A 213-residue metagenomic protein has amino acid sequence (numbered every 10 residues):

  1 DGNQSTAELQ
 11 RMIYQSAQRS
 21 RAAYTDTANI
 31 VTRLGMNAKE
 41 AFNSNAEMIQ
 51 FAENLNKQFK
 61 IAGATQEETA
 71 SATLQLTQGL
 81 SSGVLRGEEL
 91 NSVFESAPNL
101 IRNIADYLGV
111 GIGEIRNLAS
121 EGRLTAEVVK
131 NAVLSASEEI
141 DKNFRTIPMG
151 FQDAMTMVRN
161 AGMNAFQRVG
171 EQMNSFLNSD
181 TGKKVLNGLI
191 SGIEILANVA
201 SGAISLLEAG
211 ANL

Functional and structural regions predicted by a protein language model:
D1-E53, K57-A70, S81-E88, A105-L108 (+7 more regions): A short, structural motif
E8-L9, A28-N29, E88-S92, R116-A119 (+2 more regions): Short coil/turn segments at secondary-structure boundaries
Q50, E139-L213: Hydrophobic, low-dielectric interface segments
I101-N117: Short acidic, Pro/Gly- and aromatic-enriched capping/linker segments at domain boundaries
A132, A136-I140: Short, surface-exposed, low-complexity cationic segments
